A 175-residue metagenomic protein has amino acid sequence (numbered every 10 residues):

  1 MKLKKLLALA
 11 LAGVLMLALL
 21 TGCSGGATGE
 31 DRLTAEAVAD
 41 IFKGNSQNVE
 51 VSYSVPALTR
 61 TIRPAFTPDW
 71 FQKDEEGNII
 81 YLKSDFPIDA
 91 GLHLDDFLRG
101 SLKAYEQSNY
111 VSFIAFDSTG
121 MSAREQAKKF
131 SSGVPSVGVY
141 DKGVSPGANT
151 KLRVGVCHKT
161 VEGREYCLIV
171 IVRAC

Functional and structural regions predicted by a protein language model:
M1-A10: Bacterial N-terminal signal peptides that target proteins for export
L3-K4, G29-F42, V154-C157, E165-Y166 (+2 more regions): Short N-terminal secondary-structure initiator segments
G13-V14: Hydrophobic secretory-pathway targeting helix
A18-G22: C-terminal motif of bacterial Sec signal peptides marking the signal peptidase cleavage site
G26-D95: Short, well-ordered surface patches within globular domains
I88-C175: A well-ordered secondary-structure block
